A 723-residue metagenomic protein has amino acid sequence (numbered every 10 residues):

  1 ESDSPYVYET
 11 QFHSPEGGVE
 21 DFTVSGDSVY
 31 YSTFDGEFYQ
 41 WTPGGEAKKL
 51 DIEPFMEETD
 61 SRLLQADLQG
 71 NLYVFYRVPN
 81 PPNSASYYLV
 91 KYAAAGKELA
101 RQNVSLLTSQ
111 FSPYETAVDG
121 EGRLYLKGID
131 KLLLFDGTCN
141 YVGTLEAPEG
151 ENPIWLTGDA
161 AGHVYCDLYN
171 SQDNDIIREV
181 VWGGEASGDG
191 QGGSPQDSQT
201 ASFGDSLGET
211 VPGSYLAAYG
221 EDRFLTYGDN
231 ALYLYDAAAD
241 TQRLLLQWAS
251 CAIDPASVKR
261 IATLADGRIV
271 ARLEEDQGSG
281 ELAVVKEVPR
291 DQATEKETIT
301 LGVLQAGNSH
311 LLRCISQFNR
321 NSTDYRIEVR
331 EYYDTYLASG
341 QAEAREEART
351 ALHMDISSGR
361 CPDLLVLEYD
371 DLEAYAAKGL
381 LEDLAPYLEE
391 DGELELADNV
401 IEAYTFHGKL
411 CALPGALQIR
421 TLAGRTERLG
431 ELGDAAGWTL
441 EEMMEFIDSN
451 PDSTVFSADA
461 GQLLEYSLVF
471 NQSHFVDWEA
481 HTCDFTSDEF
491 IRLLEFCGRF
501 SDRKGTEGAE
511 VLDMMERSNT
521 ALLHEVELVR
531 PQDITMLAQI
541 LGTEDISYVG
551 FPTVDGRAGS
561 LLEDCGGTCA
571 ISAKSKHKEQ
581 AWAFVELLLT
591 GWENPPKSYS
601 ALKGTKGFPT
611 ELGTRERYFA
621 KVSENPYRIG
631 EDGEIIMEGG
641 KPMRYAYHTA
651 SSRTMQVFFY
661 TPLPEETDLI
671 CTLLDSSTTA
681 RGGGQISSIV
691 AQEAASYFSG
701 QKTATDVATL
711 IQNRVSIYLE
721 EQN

Functional and structural regions predicted by a protein language model:
E16-V24, E57-D67, T108-D119, E149-A160 (+2 more regions): Repeated scaffold domains used in trafficking and secretory/extracellular systems, primarily beta-propellers
P113-Y114, H353-I356, P362-D363, L388-R428 (+3 more regions): A structural signal for short loop-to-beta-strand junctions that line the ligand-binding cleft of periplasmic/secreted
E295-G307, Y325-Y332, L364, C411: Short, well-ordered beta-strand elements
I327-L396, L522-L523, A538-L541: Extracytoplasmic "Venus flytrap"/periplasmic binding protein-like
D370, Y375-G379, A397-W438, D459-T482 (+2 more regions): Periplasmic solute-binding protein
A480-L512, R517, T535-A538, I546-T553: Glycine-centered hinge/linker elements that transmit conformational signals in sensory and ligand-binding systems
Q539-Y627, E634-I635, D675-S676: Extracytoplasmic/periplasmic substrate-recognition and gating elements
Y599-Q692, S696: Long, aromatic- and glycine/proline-rich binding clefts that accommodate carbohydrate-like moieties
